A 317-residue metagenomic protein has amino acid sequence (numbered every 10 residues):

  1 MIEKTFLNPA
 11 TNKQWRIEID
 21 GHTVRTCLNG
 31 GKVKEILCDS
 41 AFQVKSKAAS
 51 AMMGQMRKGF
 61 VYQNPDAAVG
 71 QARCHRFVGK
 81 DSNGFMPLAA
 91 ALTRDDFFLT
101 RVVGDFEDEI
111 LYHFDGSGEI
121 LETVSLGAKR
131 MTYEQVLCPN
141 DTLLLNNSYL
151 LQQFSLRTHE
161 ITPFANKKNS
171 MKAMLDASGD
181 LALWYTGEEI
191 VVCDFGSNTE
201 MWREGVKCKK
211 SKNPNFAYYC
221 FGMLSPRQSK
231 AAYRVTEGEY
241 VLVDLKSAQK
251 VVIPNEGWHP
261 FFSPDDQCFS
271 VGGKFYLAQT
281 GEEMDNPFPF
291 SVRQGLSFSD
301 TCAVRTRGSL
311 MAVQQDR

Functional and structural regions predicted by a protein language model:
M1-F6, H22, S229, Q267: Short, hydrophobic/aromatic-rich segments at coil-to-beta transitions
T11-E35: Short aromatic-glycine-(Arg/Gly/Cys) micro-motifs in beta-strand/loop hairpins
S40-M56: A short, charged, amphipathic alpha-helix used as a generic interaction element across diverse proteins
Y62-G70: Short, mixed-charge low-complexity intrinsically disordered segments
Q71-D81, E109-L126, Y149-N166, E189-P214 (+3 more regions): Surface-exposed loop/turn elements that mediate protein-protein interactions on large endomembrane-trafficking
R76-E109, K129-E134: Beta-strand-rich domains and repeat architectures in extracellular enzymes and scaffolds, especially beta-propellers
N83-A91, G127-N140, A165-D180, V206-R227 (+3 more regions): Repeated scaffold domains used in trafficking and secretory/extracellular systems, primarily beta-propellers
D95-G104, Q135-V136, D141-N147, Q152 (+5 more regions): Short beta-strand elements that form the blades of beta-propeller/WD-repeat-like and other beta-sheet-rich scaffold
